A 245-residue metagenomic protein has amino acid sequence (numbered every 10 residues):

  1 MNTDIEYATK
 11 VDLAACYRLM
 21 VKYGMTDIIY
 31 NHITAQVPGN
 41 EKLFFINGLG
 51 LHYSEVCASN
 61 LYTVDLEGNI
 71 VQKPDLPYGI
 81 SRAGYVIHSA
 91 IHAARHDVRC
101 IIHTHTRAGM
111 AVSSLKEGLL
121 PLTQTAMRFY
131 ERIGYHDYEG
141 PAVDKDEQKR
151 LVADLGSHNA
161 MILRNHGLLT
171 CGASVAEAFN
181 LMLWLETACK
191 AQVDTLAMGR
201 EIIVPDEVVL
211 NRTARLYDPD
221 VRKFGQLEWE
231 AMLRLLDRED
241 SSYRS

Functional and structural regions predicted by a protein language model:
M1-S245: Glycine-rich flexible loops
